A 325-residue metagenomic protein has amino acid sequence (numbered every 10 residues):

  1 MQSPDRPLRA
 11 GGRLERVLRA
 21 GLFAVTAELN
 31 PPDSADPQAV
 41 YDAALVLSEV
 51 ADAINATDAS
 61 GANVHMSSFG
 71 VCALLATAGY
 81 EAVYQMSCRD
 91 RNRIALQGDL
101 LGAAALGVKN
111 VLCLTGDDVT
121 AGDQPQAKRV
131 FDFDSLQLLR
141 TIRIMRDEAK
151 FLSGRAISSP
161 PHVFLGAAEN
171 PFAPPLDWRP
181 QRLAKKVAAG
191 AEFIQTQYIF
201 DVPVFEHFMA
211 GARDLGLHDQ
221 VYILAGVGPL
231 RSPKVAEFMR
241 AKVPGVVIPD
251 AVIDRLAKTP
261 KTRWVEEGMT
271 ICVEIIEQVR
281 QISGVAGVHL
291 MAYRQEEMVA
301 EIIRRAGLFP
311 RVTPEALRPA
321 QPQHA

Functional and structural regions predicted by a protein language model:
M1-A27, S34, D42, K150-H162 (+1 more regions): N-terminal amphipathic alpha-helix/helix-capping segment at the start of soluble metabolic enzymes
R6, R129-S158, A168-A173, L215-E277 (+1 more regions): Active-site pocket-lining/capping segments in soluble small-molecule metabolic enzymes
L8, L14, D36-Q38, A62-L74 (+5 more regions): Active-site-adjacent beta->alpha loops and helix N-cap segments on the catalytic face of soluble alpha/beta enzymes
A24-A39, S60, A82-I94, V163-W178 (+1 more regions): Active-site mouth loops of central-metabolism enzymes
E28, I54, A103, K186 (+3 more regions): Conserved, mostly hydrophobic/aromatic
S34-L47, S67-S68, R93-L100, P175-K186 (+1 more regions): Short, acidic/polar
V50-D90: Active-site cofactor/substrate anionic-group-binding motifs, chiefly glycine- and Lys/Arg-rich phosphate-binding loops
I54-V64, M86-S87, C113, E192-D201 (+1 more regions): Catalytic beta/alpha-barrel core
